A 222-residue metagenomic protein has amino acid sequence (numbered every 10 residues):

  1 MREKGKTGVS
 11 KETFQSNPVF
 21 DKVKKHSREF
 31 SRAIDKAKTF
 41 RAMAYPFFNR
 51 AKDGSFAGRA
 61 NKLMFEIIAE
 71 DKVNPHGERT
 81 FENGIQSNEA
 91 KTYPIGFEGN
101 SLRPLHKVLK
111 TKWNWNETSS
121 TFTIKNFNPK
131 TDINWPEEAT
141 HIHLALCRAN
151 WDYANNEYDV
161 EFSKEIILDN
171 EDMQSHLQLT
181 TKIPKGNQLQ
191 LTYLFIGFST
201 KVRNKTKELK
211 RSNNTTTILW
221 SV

Functional and structural regions predicted by a protein language model:
M1-S101: Long, polar/Ser/Thr-enriched low-complexity segments that form simple helices or flexible linkers at protein ends
A69-N213, T217: Charged linear interaction tracts used for macromolecular binding and regulation
I218-V222: Glycoside hydrolase catalytic-domain groove-lining segments
